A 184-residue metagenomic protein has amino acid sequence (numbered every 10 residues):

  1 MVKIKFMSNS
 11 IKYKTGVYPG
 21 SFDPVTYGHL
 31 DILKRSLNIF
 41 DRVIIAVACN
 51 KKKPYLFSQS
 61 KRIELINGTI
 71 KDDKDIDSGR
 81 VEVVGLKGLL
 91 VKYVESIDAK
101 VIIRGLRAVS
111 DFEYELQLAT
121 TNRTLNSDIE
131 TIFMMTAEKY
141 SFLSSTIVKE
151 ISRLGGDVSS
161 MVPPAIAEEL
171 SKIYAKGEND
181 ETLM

Functional and structural regions predicted by a protein language model:
V2-M184: Nucleotidyltransferase catalytic core that binds NTPs
